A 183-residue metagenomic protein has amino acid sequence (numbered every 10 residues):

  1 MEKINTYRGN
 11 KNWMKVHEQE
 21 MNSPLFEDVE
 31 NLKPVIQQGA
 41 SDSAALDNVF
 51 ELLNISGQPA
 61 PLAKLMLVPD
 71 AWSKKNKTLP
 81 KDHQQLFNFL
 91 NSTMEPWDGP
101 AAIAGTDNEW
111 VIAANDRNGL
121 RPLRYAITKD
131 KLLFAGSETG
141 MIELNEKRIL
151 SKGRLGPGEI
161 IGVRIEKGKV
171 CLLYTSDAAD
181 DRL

Functional and structural regions predicted by a protein language model:
M1-K3, Y7-W13, P61-G162: Conserved mixed alpha/beta core segments that line enzyme active sites in large multi-domain catalysts
T6, E18, L53-G57, I165 (+1 more regions): A generic secondary-structure signal for well-formed alpha-helical elements
W13-F26: A short, polar/charged loop-to-alpha-helix boundary motif
V16, N48-I55, K64-L65, N88 (+2 more regions): Charged/polar, solvent-exposed surface patches and flexible loops
P24-L32, A44-L46, P69, E138-L144 (+2 more regions): Short acidic (Asp/Glu) and glycine-rich catalytic loops that position anionic groups and cofactors
L32-V49, E143-G158: A structural-propensity feature for long, helix-poor, extended segments
Q37, S41-K77: N-terminal leader/propeptide and maturation segments of large enzyme subunits in energy/redox metabolism and hydrolases
Y174-L183: Single conserved hydrophobic/aromatic residue that forms the stacking wall/gate of nucleotide- or nucleobase-binding
